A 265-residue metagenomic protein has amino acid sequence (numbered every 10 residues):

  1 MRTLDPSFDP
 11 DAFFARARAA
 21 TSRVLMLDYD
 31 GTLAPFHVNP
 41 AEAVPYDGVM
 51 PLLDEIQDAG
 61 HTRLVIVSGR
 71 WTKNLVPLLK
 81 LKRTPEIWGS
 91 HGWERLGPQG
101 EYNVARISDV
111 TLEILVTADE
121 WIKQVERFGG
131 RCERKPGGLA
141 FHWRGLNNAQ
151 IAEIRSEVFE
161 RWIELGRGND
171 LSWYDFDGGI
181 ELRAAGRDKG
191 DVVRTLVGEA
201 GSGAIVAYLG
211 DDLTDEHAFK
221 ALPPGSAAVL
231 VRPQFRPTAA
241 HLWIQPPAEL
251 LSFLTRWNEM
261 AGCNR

Functional and structural regions predicted by a protein language model:
M1-S7, A20, G190-R265: Mg2+-dependent phosphoryl-transfer enzymes with acidic/Ser/Thr/Gly-rich catalytic loops
M1-Y29, L33-H37, A41, G48 (+2 more regions): Non-catalytic pre-domain segments flanking phosphatase-related domains
V24-M26, E86, A207: Hydrophobic "anchor" residues on beta-strands that sit immediately upstream of conserved functional sites
T32, T72, T214: Conserved Rossmann-like nucleotide-cofactor binding loop
L33-A43, D177-A185: Glycine-rich phosphate-binding "P-loop"
V44-K135: Active-site phosphate-binding/coordination module
H61, T84, G129, G168-D170 (+3 more regions): A generic structural signal for alpha->beta connector loops
E133-L209, L213-L222, S226, V231: Conserved acidic, metal-coordinating active-site core of Asp-based, Mg2+-dependent phosphoryl-transfer enzymes
